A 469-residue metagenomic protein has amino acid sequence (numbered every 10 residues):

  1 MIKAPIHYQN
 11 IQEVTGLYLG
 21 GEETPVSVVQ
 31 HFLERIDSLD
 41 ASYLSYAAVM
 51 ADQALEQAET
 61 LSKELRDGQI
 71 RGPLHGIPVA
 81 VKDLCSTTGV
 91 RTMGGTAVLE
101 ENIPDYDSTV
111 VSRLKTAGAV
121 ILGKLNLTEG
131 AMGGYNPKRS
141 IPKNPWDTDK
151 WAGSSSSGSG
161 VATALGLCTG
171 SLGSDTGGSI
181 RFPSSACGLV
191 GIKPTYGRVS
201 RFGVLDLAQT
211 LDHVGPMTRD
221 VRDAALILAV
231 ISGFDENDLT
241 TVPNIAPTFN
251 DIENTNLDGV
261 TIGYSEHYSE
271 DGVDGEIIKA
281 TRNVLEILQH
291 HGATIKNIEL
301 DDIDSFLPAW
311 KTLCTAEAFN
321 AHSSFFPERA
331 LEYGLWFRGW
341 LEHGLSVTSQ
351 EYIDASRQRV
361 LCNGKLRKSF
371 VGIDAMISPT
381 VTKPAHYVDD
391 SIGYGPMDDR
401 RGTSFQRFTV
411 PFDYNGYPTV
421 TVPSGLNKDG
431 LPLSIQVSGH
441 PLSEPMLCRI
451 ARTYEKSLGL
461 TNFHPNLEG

Functional and structural regions predicted by a protein language model:
M1-L55, H290-G292, E351, F463-G469: An N-terminal boundary/leader segment
I2, L74-G94, D251-S265, L313-R367 (+2 more regions): Short helix-loop capping/hinge segments that flank enzyme active sites or metal/cofactor-binding pockets
E13-G20, R35, E59, H322-Y414 (+1 more regions): Serine-dependent amide/ester hydrolase catalytic core
V14-G20, V98-N102, D212-R219, E342-V347 (+1 more regions): Short, well-ordered beta-strand elements within core beta-sheets of diverse protein domains
E22-Q30, D37, E59, T248 (+5 more regions): Acyltransferase
F32, A54, A224, I262 (+4 more regions): Residue-level signal for inorganic ion chemistry
S38, T116, A164-D271, R282-H291 (+4 more regions): Structural helix-boundary/capping segments
L74-V214, L239, H267, S378-D398: Short glycine/serine-rich loop/turn segments
